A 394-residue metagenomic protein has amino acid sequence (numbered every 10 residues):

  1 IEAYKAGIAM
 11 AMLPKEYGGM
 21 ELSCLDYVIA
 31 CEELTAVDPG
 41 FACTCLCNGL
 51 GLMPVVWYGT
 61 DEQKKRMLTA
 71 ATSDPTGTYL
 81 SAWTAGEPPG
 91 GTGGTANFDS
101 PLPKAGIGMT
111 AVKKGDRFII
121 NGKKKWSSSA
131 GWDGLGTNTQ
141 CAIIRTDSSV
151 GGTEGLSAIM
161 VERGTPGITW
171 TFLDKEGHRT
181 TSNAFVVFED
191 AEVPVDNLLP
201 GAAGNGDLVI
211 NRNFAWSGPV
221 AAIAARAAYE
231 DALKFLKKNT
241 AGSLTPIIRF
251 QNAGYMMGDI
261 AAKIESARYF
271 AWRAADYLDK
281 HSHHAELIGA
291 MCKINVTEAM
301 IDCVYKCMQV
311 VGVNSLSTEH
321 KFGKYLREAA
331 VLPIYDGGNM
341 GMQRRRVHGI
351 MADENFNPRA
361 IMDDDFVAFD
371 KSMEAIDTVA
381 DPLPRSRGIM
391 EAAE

Functional and structural regions predicted by a protein language model:
K5-T78, S129, D133-T137, L278: Internal helix-loop-helix
T76-G93: A short, Trp-centered hydrophobic/proline-enriched beta-strand micro-motif
M109-V112: A structural signal for short hydrophobic beta-strand segments in well-ordered beta-sheet cores
K123-I168: A short core secondary-structure module
K125-W132, R212-S217, L332-G338: Glycine-rich phosphate/pyrophosphate-binding beta-alpha loops
T169-E265, P382, S386-E394: Glycine-rich beta->alpha junctions and the first turn(s) of the following alpha-helix
L236-K237, A241, A261-N295, M308-L316: C-terminal helix-coil-helix/basic helical segment that borders enzyme active sites and/or dimer interfaces and provides
V311-E394: Glycine-rich phosphate/cofactor-binding loops in nucleotide/flavin-utilizing enzymes
